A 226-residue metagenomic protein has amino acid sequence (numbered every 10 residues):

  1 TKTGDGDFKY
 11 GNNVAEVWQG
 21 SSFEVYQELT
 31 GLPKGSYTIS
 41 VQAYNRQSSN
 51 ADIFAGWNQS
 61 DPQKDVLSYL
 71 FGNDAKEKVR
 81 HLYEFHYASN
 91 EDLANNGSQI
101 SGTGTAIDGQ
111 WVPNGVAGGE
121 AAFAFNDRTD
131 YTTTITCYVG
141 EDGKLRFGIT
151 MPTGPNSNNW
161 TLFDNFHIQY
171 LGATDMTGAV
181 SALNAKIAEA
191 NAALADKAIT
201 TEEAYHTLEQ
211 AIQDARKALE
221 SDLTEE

Functional and structural regions predicted by a protein language model:
T1-E16: Extracellular glycan-recognition surfaces and repeat-rich motifs
G20-S22, A122-T133, G140, M151-L171: Extracellular carbohydrate recognition
F23-N50, T133-E141, F147, F166: Extra-cytoplasmic beta-strand recognition segments
F23-V25, S40, Y44-A88: Beta-strand acidic-aromatic groove motif in beta-rich domains, primarily in extracellular
Q47-S49, P155-S157, T174: Residue-level signal for secondary-structure boundary sites
F71-E141, N156: Extracellular carbohydrate recognition and processing domains and analogous Trp-centered ligand-binding platforms
T174-E226: Beta-rich interaction/scaffold domains
